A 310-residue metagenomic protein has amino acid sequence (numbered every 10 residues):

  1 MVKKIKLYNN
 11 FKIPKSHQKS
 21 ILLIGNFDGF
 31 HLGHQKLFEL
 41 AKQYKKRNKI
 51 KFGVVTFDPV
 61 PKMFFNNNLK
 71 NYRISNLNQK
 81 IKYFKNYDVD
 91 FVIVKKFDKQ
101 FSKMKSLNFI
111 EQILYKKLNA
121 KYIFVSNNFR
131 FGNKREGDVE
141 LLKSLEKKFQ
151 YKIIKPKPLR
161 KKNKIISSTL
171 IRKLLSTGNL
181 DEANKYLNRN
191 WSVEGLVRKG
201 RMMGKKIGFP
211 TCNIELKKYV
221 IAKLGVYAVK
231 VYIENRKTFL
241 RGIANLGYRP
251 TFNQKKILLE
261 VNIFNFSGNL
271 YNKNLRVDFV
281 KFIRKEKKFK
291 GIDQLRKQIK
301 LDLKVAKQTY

Functional and structural regions predicted by a protein language model:
V2-K12, I93: Short acidic-hydrophobic, aromatic-tinged amphipathic segments that line or gate anion-handling sites
F11-N76: N-terminal catalytic cores of NTP/NDP-binding nucleotidyl/phosphoryl-transfer enzymes
K12-K15, K99-S102, L159-K164: A short acidic, often aromatic-flanked loop/helix-cap motif at beta-alpha or helix-coil junctions that lines enzyme
H31, F84, I123, A183 (+2 more regions): Residue-level signal for inorganic ion chemistry
M63-N127, F131-F149: N-terminal Rossmann-like or analogous alpha/beta NTP/dinucleotide-binding catalytic cores that position adenine
E146-N245: Glycine-rich, Lys/Arg-enriched anion-binding loops that position phosphate/diphosphate groups for phosphoryl
K199-Y310: Phosphate/ribose-recognition catalytic cores of enzymes acting on nucleotide-derived substrates
